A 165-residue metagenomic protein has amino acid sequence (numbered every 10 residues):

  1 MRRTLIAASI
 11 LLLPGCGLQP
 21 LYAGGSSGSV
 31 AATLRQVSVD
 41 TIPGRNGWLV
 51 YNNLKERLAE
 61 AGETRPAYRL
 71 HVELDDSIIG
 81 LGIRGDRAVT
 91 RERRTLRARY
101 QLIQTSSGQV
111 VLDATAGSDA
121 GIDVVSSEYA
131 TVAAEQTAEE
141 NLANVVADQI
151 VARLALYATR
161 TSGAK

Functional and structural regions predicted by a protein language model:
M1-I6: Bacterial N-terminal signal peptides that target proteins for export
L12-G15: C-terminal motif of bacterial Sec signal peptides marking the signal peptidase cleavage site
G17-P20: Bacterial signal peptide processing site
G25-R45: Post-signal peptide N-terminal segment of mature Sec-exported envelope proteins
I42-N53, V146: An acidic helix/loop motif centered on a single conserved Asp/Glu that marks catalytic or ligand-interacting sites
A61-A67, H71-T115, A120-T137, D148 (+1 more regions): Surface-exposed short loop/turn segments
A133-K165: C-terminal/domain-edge helix-coil "capping" segments
